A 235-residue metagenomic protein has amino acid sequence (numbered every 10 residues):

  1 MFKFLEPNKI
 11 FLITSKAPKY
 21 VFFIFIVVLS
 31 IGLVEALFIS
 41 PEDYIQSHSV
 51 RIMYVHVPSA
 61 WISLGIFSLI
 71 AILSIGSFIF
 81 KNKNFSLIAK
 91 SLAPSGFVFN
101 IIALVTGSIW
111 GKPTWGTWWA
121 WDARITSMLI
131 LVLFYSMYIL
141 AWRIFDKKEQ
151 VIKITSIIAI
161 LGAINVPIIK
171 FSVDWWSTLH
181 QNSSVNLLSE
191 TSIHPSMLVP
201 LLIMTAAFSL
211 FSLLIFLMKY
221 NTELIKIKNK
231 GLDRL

Functional and structural regions predicted by a protein language model:
M1-L235: Polytopic transmembrane helical bundles with strong interfacial aromatic enrichment
